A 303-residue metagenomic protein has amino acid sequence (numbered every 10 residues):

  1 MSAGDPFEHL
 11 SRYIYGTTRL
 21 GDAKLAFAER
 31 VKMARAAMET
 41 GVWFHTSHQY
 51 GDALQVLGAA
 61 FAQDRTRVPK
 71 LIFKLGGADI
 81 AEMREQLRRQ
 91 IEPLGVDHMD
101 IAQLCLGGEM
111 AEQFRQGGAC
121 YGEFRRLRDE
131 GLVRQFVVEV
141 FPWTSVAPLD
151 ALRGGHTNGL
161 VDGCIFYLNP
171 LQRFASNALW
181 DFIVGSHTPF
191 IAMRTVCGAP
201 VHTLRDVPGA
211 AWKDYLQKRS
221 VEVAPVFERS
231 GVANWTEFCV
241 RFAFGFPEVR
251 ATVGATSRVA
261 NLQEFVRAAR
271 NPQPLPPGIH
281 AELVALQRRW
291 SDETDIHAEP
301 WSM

Functional and structural regions predicted by a protein language model:
M1-P69, E123, D129: N-terminal binding-site loop/beta-alpha segment at the start of enzyme catalytic domains that lines or forms
G4-L10, L57-V68, R88-D97, R125-D129 (+2 more regions): Acidic (Asp/Glu)-rich catalytic clusters
F7-Y13, T40-W43, R65-K70, V96-D100 (+4 more regions): Short, well-ordered coil/turn segments that N-cap beta-strands
G16, S47, K74, A102-C105 (+3 more regions): Conserved residues at the C-terminal ends of beta-strands
G16-A28, I72-E82, L106-F114, P142-W143 (+1 more regions): Active-site mouth loops of central-metabolism enzymes
K24-A37, I80-G95, W143-G155, W235-V240: Short, acidic/polar
I91-F114: Active-site groove signature of glycoside hydrolases
G107-M303: Beta/alpha (TIM)-barrel catalytic core signal, keyed to glycine-rich beta->alpha loops juxtaposed to Asp/Glu that bind
